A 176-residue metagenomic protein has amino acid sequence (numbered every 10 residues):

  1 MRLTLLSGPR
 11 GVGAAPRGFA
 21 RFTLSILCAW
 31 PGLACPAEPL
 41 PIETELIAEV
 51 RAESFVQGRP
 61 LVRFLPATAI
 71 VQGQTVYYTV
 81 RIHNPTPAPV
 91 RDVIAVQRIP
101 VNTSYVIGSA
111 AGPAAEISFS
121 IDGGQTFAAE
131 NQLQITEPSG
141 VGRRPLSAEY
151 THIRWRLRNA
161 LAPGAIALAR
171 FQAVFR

Functional and structural regions predicted by a protein language model:
M1-R17: N-terminal secretory signal peptides that target proteins for export/translocation
L3, A34-R176: Exported/extracytosolic protein signature
G8, I26, S120-I121: Compositionally biased regions
R17-S25: Sec-dependent signal peptide recognition, specifically the positively charged N-region followed immediately by
A29-G32: N-terminal signal peptide c-region/cleavage motif recognized by signal peptidases
